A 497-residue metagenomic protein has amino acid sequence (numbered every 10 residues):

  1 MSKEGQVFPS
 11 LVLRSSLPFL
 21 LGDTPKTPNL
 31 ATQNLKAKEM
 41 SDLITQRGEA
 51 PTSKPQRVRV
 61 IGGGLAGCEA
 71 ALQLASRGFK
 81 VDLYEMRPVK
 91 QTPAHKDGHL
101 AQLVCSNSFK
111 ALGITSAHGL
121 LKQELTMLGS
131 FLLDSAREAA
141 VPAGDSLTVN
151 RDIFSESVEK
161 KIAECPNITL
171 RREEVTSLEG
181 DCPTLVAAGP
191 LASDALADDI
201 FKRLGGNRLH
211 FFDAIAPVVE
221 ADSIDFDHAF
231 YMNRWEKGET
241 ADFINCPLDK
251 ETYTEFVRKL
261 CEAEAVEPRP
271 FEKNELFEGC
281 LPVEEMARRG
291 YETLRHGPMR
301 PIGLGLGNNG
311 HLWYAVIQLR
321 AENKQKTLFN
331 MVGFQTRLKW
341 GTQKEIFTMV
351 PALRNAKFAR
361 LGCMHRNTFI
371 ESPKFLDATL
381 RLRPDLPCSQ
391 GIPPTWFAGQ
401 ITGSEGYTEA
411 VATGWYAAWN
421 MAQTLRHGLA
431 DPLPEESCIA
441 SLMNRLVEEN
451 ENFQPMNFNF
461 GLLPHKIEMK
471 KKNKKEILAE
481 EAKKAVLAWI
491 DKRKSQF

Functional and structural regions predicted by a protein language model:
M1-G5, P9-L17, P25-A37, I44-K54 (+1 more regions): Short, basic, low-complexity termini and linkers enriched in Ser/Thr/Gly/Pro that act as targeting/leader peptides
V58-V81: N-terminal Rossmann-like FAD-binding beta1-loop-alpha1 element of flavoenzymes
Q73, R77-F79, L83-L133: N-terminal FAD cofactor-binding segment of flavoenzymes
T126-A197: Feature captures the FAD/FMN-dependent oxidoreductase FAD-binding
C165-L319, G333-W340, K344: Predominantly flavin-linked oxidoreductase catalytic cores and closely associated redox partners
M331-S404, V411-A412, D431-V447, F453-N457: A glycine-rich dinucleotide-binding beta-alpha-beta segment and adjacent secondary-structure elements that constitute
V411-D431: Internal hydrophobic alpha-helix adjacent to the cofactor/substrate pocket in enzyme cavities
F453-F497: C-terminal auxiliary extensions adjacent to catalytic cores
